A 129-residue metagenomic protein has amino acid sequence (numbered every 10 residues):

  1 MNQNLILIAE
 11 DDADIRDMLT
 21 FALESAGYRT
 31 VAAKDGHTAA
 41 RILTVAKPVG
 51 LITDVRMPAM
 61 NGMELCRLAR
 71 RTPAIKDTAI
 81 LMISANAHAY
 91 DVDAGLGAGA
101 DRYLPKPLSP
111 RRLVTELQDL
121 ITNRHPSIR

Functional and structural regions predicted by a protein language model:
E10: Conserved acidic carboxylate
D17-S25: Charged docking surfaces used in two-component/phosphorelay signaling
A32-G50: Acidic, metal-coordinating helix/loop segments flanking the phosphotransfer/catalytic sites of two-component signaling
M57: Receiver (REC) domain active-site loop signature in two-component systems and cognate sites in sensor histidine kinases
L108-L117: C-terminal output helix
